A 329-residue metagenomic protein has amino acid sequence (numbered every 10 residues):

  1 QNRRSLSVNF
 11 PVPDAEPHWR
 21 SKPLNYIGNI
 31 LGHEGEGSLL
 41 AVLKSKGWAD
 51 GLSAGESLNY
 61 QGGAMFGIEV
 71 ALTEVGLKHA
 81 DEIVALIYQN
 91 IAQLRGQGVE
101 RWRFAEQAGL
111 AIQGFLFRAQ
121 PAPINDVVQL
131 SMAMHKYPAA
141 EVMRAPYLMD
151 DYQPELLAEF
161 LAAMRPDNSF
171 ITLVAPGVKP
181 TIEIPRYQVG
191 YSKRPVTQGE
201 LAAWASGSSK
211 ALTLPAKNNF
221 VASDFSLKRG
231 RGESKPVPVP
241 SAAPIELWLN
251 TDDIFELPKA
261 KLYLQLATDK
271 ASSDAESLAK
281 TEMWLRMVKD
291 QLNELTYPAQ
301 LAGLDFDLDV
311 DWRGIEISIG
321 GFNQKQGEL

Functional and structural regions predicted by a protein language model:
Q1-S38, V42, Q120-A145, A175-G177 (+1 more regions): His/Glu-based metal-binding/catalytic segments typifying zinc-dependent metallopeptidases
R3-D14, A41-L157, F170-V174, E256-L329: M16 family metallopeptidases and their MPP-like homologs
E34, K46, A111, M164 (+1 more regions): Alpha-helix boundary/capping residues
E159, P166-D167, I184-G190: Charged, well-ordered internal alpha-helical segments
F160-F170, P176-K179: Extended, domain-scale alpha-helical bundle/helix-rich regions
A162, V237-V239, F306-L308: Short, exposed beta-strand/loop patches in secreted or surface proteins that constitute
P180-P185, I317-I319: Short, well-ordered strand-loop elements centered on a beta-strand within folded domains, enriched for acidic residues
